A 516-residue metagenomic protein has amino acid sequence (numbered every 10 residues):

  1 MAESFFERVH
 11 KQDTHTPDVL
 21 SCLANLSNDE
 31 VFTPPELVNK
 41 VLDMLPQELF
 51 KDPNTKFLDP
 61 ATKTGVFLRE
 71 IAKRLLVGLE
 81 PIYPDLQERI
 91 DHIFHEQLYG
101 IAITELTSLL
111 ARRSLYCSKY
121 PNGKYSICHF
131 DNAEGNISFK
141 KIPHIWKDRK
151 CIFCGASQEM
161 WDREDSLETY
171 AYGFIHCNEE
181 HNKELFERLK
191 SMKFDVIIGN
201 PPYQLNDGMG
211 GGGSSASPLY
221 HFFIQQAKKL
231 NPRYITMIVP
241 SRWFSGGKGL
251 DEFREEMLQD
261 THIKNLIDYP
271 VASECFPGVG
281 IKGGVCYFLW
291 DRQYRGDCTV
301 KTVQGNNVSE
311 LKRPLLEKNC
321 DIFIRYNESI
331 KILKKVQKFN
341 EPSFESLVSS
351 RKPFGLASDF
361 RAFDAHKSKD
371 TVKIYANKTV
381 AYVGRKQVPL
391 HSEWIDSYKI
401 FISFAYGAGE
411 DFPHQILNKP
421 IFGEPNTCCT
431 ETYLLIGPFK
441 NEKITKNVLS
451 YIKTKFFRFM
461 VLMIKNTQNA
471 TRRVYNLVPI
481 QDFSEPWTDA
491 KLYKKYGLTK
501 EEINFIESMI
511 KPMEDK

Functional and structural regions predicted by a protein language model:
M1-F5, M513-K516: Short, Lys/Arg-enriched, disordered terminal segments
A2-N265, V271-C275, G284, F288-D297: SAM-dependent methyltransferase catalytic region
A24, N28, E36, R188 (+3 more regions): C-terminal substrate-recognition regions of SAM-dependent nucleic acid methyltransferases
V41, A111, V448, I506-E507: A structural signal for short hydrophobic/aromatic patches embedded in well-ordered alpha helices
L115, I452, E507-I510: A general structural motif at alpha-helix termini
G199-N200, R351, Q387, I510: Selective for proline/serine-rich intrinsically disordered segments in cytosolic/nuclear regulatory regions
Y220-F223, N418, F505: Bulky hydrophobic/aromatic packing residues
E501-K516: Short, amphipathic C-terminal "tail helix"
